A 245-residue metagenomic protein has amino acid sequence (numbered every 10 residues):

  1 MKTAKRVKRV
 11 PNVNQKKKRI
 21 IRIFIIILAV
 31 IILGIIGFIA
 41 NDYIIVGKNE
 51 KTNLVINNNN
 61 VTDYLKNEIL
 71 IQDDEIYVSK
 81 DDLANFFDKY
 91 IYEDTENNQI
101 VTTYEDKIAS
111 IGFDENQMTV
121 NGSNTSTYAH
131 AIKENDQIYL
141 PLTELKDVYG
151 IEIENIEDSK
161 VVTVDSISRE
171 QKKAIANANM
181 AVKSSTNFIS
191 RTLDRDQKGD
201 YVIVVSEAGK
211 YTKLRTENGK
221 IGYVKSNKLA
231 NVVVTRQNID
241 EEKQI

Functional and structural regions predicted by a protein language model:
K2-A181, T186-A208, N227-I245: Primary recognition of N-terminal secretory signal peptides and signal-anchoring hydrophobic helices
V202-I203, R215-E217: N-terminal secretory signal sequences
G209-K213: Short aromatic-glycine-enriched beta-strand elements
N218-L229: A short macromolecule-binding patch
